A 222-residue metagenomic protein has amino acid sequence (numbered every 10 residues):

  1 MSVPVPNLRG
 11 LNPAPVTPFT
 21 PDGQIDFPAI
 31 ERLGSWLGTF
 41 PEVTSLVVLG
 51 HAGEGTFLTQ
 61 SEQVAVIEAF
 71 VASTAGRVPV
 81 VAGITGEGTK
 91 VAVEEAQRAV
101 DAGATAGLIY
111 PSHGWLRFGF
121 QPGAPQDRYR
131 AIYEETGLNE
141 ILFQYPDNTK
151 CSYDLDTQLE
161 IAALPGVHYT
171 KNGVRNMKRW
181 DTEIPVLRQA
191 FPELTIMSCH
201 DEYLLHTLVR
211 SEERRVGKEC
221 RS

Functional and structural regions predicted by a protein language model:
S2-S152: Active-site beta->alpha loop and helix N-cap motifs at the rims of alpha/beta catalytic domains
P15, G50, P111, V174 (+2 more regions): Residues that line or immediately flank small-molecule/substrate-binding pockets and catalytic motifs
T17-P18, Y203, S222: Active-site/binding-pocket entry motifs
A106, G114-G119, P125-R210: Ligand/cofactor pocket segment of small-molecule handling proteins
E213-C220: Conserved small/polar residues in nucleotide/adenosyl-binding loops
